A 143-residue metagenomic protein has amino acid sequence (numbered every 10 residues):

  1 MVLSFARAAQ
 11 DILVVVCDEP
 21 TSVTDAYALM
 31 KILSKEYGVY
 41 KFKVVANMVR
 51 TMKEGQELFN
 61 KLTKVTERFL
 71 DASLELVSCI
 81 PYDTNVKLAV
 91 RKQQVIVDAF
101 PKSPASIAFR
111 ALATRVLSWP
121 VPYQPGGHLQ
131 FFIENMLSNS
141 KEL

Functional and structural regions predicted by a protein language model:
M1, V23-F42, T51: Conserved C-terminal guanine-recognition region of P-loop GTPase G domains, centered on the G4
M1-T21: Inter-motif core of Ras-like GTPase G domains
S4, T24-A28, E57, R91: Generic recognition of short, well-ordered alpha-helical segments
V14-V15, D25, A46, S78: Small/polar loops that bind or transfer phosphate-bearing groups
Y40-L143: C-terminal lobe/tail of nucleotide-utilizing enzymes
